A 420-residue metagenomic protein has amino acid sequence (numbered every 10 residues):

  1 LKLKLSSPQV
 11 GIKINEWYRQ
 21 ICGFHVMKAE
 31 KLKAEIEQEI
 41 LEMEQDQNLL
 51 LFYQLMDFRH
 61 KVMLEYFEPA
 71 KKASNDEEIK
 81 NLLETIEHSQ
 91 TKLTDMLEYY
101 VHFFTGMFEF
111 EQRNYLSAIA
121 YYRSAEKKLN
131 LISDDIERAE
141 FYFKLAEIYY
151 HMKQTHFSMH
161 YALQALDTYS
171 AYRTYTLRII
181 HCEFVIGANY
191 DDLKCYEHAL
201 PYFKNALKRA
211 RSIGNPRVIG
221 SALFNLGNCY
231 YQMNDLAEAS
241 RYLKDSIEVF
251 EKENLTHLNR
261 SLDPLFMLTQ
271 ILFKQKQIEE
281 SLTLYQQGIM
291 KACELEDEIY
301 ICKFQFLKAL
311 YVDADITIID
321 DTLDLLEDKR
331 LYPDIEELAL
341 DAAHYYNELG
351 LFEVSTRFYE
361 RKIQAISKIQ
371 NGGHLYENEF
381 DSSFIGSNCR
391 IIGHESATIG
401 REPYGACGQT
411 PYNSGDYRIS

Functional and structural regions predicted by a protein language model:
L1-T105, D315, D321, L326-E395 (+3 more regions): Flexible inter-repeat linkers and adjacent short helices within tandem amphipathic alpha-helical repeat scaffolds
L5-Q9, Q45-L50, L93-Y100, S133-E140 (+7 more regions): Alpha-solenoid helical repeat architecture
K13-F24, Q54-F67, Y99-R113, E140-K153 (+5 more regions): Tandem amphipathic alpha-helical repeat scaffolds
I21-E37, Y66-E84, R113-S124, Q154-Q164 (+4 more regions): Helix-turn-helix repeat elements of alpha-solenoid scaffolds
A34-L41, E78-Q90, R123-D134, L163-T174 (+5 more regions): Amphipathic alpha-helical segments of tetratricopeptide repeats
Q90-E183: Long, acidic/polar, low-complexity amphipathic helices and coiled-coil-like
M159-C229: Loop-centered beta-sheet repeat module
E238, Y242-E248, K252-D381: Long, ordered, amphipathic alpha-helical scaffolds
